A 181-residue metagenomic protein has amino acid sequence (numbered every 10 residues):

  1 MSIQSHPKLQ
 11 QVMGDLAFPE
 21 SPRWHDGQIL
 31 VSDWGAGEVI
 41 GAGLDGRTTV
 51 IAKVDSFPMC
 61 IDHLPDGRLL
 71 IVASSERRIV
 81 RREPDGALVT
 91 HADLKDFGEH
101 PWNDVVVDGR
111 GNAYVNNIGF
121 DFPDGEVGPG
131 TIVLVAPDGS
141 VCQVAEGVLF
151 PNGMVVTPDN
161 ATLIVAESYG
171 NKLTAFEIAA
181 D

Functional and structural regions predicted by a protein language model:
M1-D181: Sequence-structural signature of mature extracellular/luminal beta-sheet repeat domains, prominently beta-propellers
